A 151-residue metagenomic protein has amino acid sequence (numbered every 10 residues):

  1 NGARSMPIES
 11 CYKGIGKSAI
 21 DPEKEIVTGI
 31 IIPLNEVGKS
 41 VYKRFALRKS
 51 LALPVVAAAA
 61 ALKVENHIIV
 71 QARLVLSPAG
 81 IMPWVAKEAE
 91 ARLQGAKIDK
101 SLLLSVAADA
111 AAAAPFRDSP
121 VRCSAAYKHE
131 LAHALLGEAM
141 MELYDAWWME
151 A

Functional and structural regions predicted by a protein language model:
N1-A151: C-terminal structural segment of proteins
